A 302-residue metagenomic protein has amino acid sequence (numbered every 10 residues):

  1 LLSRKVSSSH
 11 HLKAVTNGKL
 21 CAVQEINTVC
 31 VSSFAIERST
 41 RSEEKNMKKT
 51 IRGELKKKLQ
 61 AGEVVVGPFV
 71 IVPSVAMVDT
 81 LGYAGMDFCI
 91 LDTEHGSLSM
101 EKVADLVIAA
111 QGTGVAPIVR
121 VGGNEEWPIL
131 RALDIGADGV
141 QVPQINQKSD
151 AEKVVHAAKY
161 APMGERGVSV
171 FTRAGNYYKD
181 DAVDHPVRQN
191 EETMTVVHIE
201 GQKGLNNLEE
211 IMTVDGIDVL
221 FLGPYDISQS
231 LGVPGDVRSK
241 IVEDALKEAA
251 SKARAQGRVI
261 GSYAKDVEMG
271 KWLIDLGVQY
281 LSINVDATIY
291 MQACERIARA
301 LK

Functional and structural regions predicted by a protein language model:
M47-G67, D180-Q189: N-terminal amphipathic alpha-helix/helix-capping segment at the start of soluble metabolic enzymes
Q60-P73, M194-L205, V259: Active-site mouth loops of central-metabolism enzymes
P68, D92, V140, V154 (+3 more regions): Conserved, mostly hydrophobic/aromatic
V70-G82, N124-R131, G204-M212, K265-G270: Short, acidic/polar
M77, G82-V103, Y225-R238: Glycine-rich, proline-tolerant flexible connector loops at the mouths of alpha/beta enzymes
M100-V121, E126, K159-M163, R238-V259: Alpha-helix-loop-beta-strand connector modules within alpha/beta enzyme cores
W127, G139-V214: Conserved anion-binding
Q141-D150, P224-Q229, Q279-E295: Glycine-rich phosphate-binding active-site loops on the catalytic face of alpha/beta enzymes
